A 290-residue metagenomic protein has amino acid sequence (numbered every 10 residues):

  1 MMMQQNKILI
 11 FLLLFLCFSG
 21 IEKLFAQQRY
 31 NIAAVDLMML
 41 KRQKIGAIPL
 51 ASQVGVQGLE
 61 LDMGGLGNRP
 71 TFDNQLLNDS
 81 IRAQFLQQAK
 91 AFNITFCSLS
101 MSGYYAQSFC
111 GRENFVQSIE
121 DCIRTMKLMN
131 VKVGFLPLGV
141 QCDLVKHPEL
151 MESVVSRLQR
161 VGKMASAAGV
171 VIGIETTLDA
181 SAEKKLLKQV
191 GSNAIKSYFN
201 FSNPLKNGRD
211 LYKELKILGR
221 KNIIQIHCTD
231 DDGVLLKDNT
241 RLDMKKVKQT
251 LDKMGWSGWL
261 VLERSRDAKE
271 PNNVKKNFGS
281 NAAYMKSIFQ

Functional and structural regions predicted by a protein language model:
M1-Q28: Bacterial Sec-dependent N-terminal signal peptides
L24-K127, K184, S192, F278-Q290: N-terminal pre-domain/capping segments
Q27-A33, K41-Q57, A180-Q290: Histidine-acidic metal/acid-base catalytic patches
M38, M63-G65, S102-Y105, L138-C142 (+4 more regions): Active-site-proximal loop/turn and secondary-structure-junction residues that shape catalytic pockets, frequently
E60, S98-S100, F135, G173 (+2 more regions): Conserved beta-strand positions in the central sheet of alpha/beta enzyme cores
G67-F72, Y105-F109, C142-H147, K206-G208 (+2 more regions): A short acidic, helix-capping loop that chelates divalent metal ions and anchors anionic groups
Q75-R82, E113-E120, P148-L158, D210-K216 (+2 more regions): Charged helix-capping and loop-helix junction motifs
A91-F92, Y105-S197, L205-K206: Active-site acidic/histidine proton-transfer and metal-coordination neighborhood in alpha/beta enzyme cores
